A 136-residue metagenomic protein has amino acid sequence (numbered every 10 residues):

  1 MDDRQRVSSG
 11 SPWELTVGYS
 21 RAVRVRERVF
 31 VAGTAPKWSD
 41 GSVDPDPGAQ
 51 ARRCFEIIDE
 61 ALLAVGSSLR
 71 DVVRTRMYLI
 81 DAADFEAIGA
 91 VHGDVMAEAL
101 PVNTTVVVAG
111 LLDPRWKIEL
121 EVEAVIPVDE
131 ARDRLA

Functional and structural regions predicted by a protein language model:
M1-A136: Short, polar/acidic, helix-capping and beta-turn segments at strand->helix junctions that line the mouths
